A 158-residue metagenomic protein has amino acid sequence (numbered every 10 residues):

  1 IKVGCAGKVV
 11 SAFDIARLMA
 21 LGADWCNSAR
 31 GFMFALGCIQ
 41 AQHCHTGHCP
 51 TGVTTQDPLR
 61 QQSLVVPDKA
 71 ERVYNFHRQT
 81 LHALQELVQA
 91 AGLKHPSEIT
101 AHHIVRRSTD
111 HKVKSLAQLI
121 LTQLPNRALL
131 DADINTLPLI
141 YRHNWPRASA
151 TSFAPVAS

Functional and structural regions predicted by a protein language model:
I1-F13: Glycine-rich beta-to-alpha transition loops that act as phosphate-gripper elements at the mouths of alpha/beta enzyme
V10-S158: Alpha/beta catalytic cores of nucleotide-metabolism and tRNA/nucleoside-modifying enzymes
